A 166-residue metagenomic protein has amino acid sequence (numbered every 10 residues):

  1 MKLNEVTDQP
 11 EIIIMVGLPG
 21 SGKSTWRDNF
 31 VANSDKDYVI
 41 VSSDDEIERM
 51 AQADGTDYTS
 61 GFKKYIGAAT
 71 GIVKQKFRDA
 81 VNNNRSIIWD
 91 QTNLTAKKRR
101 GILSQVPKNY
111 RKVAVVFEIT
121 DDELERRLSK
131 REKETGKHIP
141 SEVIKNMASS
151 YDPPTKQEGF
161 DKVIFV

Functional and structural regions predicted by a protein language model:
N4, Q9-V16, S21-N29, N33-Y38 (+3 more regions): Conserved GTP-binding G-domain of TRAFAC-class P-loop NTPases and closely related GTPase folds
I14, V41, D90: Conserved Rossmann-like nucleotide-binding pocket used by diverse enzymes that bind dinucleotide cofactors
K23, E48-A51, A96, L124: Conserved protein kinase catalytic core
T25-R85, K130: Conserved substrate/cofactor phosphate-moiety recognition/catalytic segment in nucleotide-dependent phosphotransferases
D44-E46, T92, T120: Anionic group-transfer/hydrolysis microenvironments
A53, G101, R126-R127: Short secondary-structure transition/capping segments
K64-F117: Glycine-rich phosphate-binding loop used to anchor ATP phosphates in small-molecule kinases, encompassing both
